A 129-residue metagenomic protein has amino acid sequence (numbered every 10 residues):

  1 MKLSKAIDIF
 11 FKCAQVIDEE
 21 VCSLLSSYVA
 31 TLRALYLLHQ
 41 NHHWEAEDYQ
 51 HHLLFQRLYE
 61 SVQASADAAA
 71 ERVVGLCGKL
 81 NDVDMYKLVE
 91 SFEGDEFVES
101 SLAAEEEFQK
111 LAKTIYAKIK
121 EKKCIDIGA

Functional and structural regions predicted by a protein language model:
M1-S23: Charge-dense, intrinsically disordered terminal/linker segments
F10-F11, Y49, F55, F92 (+2 more regions): Phenylalanine-focused residue identity feature
A14, D18, A30-L37, W44 (+1 more regions): Amphipathic, alpha-helical segments enriched in basic
D18-V21, L25-V29, D48, H52-F55: Short, N-terminal intrinsically disordered low-complexity segments that are rich in Pro/Gly and polar/charged residues
L25-Y28, M85-A129: Acidic/histidine-rich alpha-helical segments that form the ligand environment of transition-metal centers
S26-R33, L37, Q56, E60-D67 (+2 more regions): Generic structural signal for well-ordered, non-transmembrane alpha-helical segments in soluble/cytosolic regions
A34-R57, T114-I127: Helix-loop segments that flank and shape redox-cofactor active sites
Y49-V83: Conserved alpha-helical segments that form or flank metal/cofactor-binding pockets of metalloenzymes
